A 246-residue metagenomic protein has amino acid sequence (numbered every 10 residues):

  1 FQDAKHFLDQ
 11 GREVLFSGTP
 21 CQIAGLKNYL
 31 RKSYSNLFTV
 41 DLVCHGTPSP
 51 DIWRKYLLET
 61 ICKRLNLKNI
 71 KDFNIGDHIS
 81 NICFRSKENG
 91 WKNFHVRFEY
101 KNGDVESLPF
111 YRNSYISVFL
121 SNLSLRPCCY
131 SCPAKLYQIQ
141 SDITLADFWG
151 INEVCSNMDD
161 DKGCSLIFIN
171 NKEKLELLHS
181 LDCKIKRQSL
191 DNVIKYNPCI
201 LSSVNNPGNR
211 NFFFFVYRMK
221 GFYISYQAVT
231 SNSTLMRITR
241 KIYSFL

Functional and structural regions predicted by a protein language model:
F1-L246: Iron-sulfur-associated redox domains of electron-transfer enzymes in respiratory and anaerobic energy metabolism
